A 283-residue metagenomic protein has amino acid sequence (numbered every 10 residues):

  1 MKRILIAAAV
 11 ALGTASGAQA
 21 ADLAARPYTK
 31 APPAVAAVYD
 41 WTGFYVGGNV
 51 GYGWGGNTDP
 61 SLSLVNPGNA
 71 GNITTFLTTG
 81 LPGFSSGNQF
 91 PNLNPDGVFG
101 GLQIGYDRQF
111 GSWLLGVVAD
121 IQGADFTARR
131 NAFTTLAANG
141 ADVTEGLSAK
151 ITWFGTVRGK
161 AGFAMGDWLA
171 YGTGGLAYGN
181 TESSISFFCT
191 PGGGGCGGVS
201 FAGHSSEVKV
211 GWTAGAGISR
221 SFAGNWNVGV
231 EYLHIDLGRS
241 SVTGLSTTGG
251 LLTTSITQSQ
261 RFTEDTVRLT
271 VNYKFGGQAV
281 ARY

Functional and structural regions predicted by a protein language model:
K2-Y283: Gram-negative outer-membrane beta-barrel domains
